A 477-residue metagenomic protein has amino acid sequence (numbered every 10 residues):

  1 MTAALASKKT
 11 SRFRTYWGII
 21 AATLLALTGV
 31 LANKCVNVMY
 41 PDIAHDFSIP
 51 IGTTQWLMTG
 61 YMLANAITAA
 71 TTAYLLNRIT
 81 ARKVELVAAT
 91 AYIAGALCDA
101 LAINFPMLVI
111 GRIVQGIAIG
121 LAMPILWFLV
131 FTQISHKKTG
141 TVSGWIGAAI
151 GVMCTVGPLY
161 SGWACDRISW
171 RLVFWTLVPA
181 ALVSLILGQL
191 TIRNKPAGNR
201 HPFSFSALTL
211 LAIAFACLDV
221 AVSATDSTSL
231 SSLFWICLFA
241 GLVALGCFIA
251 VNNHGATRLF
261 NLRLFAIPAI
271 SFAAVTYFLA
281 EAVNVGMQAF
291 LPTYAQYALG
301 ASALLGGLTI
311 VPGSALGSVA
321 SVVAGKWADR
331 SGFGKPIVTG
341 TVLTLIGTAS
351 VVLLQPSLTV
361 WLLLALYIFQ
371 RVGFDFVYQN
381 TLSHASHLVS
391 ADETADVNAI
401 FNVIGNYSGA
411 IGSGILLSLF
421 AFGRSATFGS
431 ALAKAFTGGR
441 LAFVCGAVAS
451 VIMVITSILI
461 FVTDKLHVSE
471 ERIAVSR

Functional and structural regions predicted by a protein language model:
M1-R14, I460-R477: Intrinsic disorder in cytosolic terminal tails and internal cytosolic loops of multi-pass membrane transporters
K9-G18, S204-S206: N-terminal membrane topogenic signal
T15-A32, V36-Y40, F47-Y61, A66 (+10 more regions): 12-transmembrane solute porter fold
N33-P41, A94-D99, G151-D166, Q189-R193 (+2 more regions): Membrane-embedded alpha-helical segments in integral membrane proteins
A69-S206, L417: Helix-loop-helix hairpins in multi-pass membrane proteins, especially solute transporters
G95, G111, A118, V178 (+10 more regions): Small-residue hotspots
A100-M107, Q189-I192, V222-T228, I249-N253 (+3 more regions): Transmembrane helix-loop junctions and nearby membrane-interface residues
D166-T276, V283: Hydrophobic transmembrane-helix bundles of small-molecule transporters
